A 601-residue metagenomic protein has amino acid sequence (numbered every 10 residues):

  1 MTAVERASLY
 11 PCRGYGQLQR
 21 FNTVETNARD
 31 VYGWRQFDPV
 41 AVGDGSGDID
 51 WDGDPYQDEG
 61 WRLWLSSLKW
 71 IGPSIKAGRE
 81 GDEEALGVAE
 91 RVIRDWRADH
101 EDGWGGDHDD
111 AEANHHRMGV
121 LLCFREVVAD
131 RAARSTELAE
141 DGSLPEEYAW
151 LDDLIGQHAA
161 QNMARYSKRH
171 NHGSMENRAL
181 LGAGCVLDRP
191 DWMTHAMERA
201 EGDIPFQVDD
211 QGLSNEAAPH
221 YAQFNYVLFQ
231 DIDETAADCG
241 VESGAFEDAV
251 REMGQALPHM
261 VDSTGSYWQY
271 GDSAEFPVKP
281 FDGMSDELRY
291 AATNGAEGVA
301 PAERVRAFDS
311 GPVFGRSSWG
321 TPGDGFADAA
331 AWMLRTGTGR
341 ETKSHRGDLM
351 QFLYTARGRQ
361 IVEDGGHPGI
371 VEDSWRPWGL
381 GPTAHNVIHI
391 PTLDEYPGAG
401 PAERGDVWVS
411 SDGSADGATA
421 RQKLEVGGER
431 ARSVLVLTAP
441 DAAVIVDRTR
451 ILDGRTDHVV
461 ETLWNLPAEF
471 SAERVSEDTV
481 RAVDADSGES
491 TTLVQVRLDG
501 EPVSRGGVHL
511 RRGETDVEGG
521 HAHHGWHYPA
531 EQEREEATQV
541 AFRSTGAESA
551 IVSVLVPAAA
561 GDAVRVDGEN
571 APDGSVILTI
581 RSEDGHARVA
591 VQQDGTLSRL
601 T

Functional and structural regions predicted by a protein language model:
M1-V42: Extreme N-terminal leader/anchor segments
Y32-D52, L63-S66, E90: Short alpha-helical hairpin
Q57-V250: Aromatic-lined, polymer-binding surfaces characteristic of secreted/periplasmic polysaccharide-degrading enzymes
K76, S263, T321, R340 (+5 more regions): Short loop/turn segments at secondary-structure transitions that flank enzyme active sites
G103-D109, R340-T342, W375: Catalytic micro-motifs at enzyme active sites that drive phosphoryl/nucleotidyl and oxygen chemistry
R117, R316, A431-V434: Short, cationic motifs built from Arg/Lys/His that form the positively charged side of catalytic pockets
L181, L213-E363, T419, R534 (+2 more regions): Carbohydrate-active enzyme catalytic cores, enriched for enzymes that act on polyanionic acidic polysaccharides
P368-T601: CBM-like, beta-strand-rich accessory domains located in the C-terminal region of large, secreted polysaccharide-active
